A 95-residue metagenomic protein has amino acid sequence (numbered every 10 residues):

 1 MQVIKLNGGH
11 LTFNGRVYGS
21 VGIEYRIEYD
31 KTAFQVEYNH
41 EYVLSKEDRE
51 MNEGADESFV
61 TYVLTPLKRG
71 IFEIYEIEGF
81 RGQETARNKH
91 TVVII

Functional and structural regions predicted by a protein language model:
M1-I95: Extracytoplasmic soluble-region selector
